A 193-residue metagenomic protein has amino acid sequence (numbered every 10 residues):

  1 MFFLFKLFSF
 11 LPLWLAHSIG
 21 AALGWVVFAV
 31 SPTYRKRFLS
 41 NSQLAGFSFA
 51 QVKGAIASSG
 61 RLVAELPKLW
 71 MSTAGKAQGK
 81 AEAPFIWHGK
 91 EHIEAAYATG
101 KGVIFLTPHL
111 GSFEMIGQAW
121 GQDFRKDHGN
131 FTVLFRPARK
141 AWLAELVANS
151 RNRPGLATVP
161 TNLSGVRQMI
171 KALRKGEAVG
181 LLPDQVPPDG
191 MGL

Functional and structural regions predicted by a protein language model:
M1-T107, S112, E145-A148, R153: Membrane-anchoring hydrophobic helices of lipid-metabolizing enzymes
M71-L193: Soluble catalytic domains of membrane acyltransferases
